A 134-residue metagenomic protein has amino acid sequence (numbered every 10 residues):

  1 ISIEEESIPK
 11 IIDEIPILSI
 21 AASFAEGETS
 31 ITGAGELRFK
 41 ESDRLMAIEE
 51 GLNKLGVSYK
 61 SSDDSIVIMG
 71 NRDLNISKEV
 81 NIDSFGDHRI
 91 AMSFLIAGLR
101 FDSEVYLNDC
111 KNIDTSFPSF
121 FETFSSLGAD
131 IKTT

Functional and structural regions predicted by a protein language model:
I1-T134: Short, structured segments at the rim of ligand-binding sites
